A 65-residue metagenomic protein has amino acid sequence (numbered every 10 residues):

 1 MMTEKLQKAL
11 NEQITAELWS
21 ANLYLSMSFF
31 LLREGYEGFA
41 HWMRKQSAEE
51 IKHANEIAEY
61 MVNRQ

Functional and structural regions predicted by a protein language model:
M1-Q65: Iron-associated oxidoreductase/ferritin-like identity signal
